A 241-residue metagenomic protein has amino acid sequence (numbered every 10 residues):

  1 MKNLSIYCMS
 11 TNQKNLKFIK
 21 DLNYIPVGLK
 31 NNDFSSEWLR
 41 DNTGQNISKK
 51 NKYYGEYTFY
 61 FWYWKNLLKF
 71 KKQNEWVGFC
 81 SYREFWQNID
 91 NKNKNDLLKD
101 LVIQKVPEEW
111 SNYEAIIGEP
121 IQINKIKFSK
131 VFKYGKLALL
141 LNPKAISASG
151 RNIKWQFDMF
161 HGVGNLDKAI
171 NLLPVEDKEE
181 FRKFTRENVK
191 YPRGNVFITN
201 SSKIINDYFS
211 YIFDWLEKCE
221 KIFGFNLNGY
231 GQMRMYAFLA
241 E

Functional and structural regions predicted by a protein language model:
M1-E241: ER/Golgi luminal nucleotide-sugar-dependent glycosyltransferases, focusing on the catalytic module
